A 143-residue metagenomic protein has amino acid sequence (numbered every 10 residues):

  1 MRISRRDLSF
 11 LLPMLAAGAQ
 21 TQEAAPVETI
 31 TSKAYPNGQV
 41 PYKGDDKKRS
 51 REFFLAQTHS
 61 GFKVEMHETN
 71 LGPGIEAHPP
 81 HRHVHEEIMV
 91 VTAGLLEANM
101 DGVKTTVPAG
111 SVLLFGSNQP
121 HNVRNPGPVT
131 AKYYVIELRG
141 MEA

Functional and structural regions predicted by a protein language model:
I3-D7, L11-K63, A143: A short, N-terminal "cap"/entry segment at the start of jelly-roll beta-barrel domains of the cupin/DSBH fold
V64-H67, V112: Aromatic/pi-system hotspot detector in well-structured domains
H67-R82: Conserved short histidine dyad/triad with adjacent acidic residue
E76-A77, G94-N99: Short beta-strand segments in beta-sandwich/barrel cores
V84-E86, V90-L96: Glycine- and acidic-residue-biased ligand/ion/polar-headgroup-sensing regions
V103-S117: Short acidic-glycine-tyrosine-enriched beta hairpin
N118-E142: Ligand-binding loop in jelly-roll beta-barrel domains
